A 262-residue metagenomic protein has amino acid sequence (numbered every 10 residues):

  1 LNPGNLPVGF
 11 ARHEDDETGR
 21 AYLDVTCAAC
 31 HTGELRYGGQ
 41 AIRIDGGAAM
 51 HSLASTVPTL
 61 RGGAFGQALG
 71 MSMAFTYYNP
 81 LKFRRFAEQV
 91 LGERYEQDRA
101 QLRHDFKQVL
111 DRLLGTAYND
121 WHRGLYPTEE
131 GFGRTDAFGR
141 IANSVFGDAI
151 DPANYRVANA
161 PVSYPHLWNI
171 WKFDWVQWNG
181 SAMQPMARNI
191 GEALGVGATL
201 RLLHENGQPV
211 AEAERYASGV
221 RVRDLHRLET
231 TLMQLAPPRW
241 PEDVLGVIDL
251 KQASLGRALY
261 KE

Functional and structural regions predicted by a protein language model:
L1-S218: Extracytoplasmic redox metalloprotein regions
V8-T18, M233-K261: Electrostatic cytochrome c docking/interface patches
L23-T26, R134, D224, L228 (+1 more regions): Stable alpha-helical elements in mature extracytoplasmic
V25-A28, A258, E262: Cys/His-enriched microdomains
E130, N159, V220, D224 (+2 more regions): Short, contiguous, pocket-lining structural segments that sit at or immediately flank catalytic/ligand-binding sites
N169-F173, V220-P238: Glycine-rich, acidic and aromatic/proline-enriched surface loops and short helix-turn segments that act as binding
